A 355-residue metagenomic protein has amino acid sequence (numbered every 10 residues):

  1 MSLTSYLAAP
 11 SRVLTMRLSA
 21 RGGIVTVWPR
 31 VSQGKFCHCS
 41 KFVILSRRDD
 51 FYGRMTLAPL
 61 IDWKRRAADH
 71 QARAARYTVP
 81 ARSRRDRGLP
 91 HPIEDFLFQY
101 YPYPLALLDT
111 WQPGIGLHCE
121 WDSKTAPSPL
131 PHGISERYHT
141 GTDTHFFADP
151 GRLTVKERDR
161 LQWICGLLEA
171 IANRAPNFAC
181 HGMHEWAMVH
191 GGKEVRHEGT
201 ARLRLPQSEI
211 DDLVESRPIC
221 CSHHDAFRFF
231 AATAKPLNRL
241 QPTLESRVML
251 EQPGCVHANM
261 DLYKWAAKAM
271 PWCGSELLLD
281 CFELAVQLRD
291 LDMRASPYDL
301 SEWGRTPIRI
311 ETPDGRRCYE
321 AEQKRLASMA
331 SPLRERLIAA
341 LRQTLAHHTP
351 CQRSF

Functional and structural regions predicted by a protein language model:
S2-G22, W28-S32: Low-acidity, Ser/Thr- and Arg-rich intrinsically disordered low-complexity segments
T4, R30, A179, C220-H223 (+2 more regions): Alpha-helix initiation and capping sites
T15, I24-T26, K41-L45, D50-R54: Short, positively charged and aromatic/hydrophobic N-terminal segments
C37-C39: Cysteine-centered motifs
R47-L167, W303-S354: Active-site acidic/histidine clusters and adjacent loop/turn architecture that either coordinate catalytic ions
I134-A148, A179-W186, H257-L262: Glycine-rich, often proline-containing surface loops adjacent to acidic residues and nearby aromatics that form
A148-S246: A contiguous catalytic/ligand-binding core that recognizes phosphate-bearing ligands
P242, L250-F355: Charged low-complexity "KEKE/polyampholyte" interaction tracts
